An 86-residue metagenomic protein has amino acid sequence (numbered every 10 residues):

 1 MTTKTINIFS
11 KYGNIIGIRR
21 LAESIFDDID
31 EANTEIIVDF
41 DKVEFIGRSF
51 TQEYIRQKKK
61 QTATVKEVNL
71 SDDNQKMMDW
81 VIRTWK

Functional and structural regions predicted by a protein language model:
M1-K4, I16: Flexible, glycine-/charge-rich segments associated with ATP-binding catalytic modules
G13-T34, F40-W85: Amphipathic alpha-helical interaction surfaces in cytosolic regulatory modules
